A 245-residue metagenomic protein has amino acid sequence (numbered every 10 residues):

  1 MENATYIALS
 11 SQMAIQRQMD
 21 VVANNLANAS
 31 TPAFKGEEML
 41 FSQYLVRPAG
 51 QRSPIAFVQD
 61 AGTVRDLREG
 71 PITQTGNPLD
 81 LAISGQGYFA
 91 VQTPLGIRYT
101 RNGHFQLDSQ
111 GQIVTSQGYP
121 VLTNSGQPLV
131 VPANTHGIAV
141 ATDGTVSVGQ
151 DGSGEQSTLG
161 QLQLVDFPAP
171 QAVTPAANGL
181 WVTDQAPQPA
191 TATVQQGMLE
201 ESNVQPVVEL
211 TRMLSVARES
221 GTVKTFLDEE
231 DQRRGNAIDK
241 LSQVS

Functional and structural regions predicted by a protein language model:
M1-S245: Amphipathic alpha-helical polymerization modules
